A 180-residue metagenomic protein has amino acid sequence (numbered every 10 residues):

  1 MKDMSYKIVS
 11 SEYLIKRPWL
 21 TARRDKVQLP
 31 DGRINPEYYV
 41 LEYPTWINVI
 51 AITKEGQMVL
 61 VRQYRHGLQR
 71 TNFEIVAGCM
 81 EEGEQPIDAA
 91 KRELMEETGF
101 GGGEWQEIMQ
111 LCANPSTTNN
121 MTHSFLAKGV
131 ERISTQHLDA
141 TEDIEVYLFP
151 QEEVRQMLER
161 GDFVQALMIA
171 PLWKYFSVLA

Functional and structural regions predicted by a protein language model:
M1-R17: Extreme N-terminal tail/first-helix region
I8, A22-R24, N35-E37, V61 (+3 more regions): Hydrophobic residues on conserved beta-strands that form the core of alpha/beta folds
Y13-N48, K54: Acidic, metal-coordinating catalytic segment for phosphate/diphosphate chemistry, firing primarily on the Nudix
P36, W46-N48, T53, C79-L167: Unchanged
P44-E74: A glycine-rich, hydrophobic loop/mini-helix early in the fold
M168-A180: Charged phosphate-binding loop/patch that engages nucleotide di/tri-phosphates or the phosphate backbone of nucleic
